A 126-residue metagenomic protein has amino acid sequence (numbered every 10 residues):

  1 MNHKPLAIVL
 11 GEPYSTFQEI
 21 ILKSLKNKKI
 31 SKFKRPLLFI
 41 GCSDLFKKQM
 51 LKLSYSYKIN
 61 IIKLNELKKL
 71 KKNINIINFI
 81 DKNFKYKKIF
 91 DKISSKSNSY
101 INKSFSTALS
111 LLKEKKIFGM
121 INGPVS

Functional and structural regions predicted by a protein language model:
M1-S126: Contiguous, glycine/small-aliphatic-enriched amphipathic segments in soluble metabolic enzymes
